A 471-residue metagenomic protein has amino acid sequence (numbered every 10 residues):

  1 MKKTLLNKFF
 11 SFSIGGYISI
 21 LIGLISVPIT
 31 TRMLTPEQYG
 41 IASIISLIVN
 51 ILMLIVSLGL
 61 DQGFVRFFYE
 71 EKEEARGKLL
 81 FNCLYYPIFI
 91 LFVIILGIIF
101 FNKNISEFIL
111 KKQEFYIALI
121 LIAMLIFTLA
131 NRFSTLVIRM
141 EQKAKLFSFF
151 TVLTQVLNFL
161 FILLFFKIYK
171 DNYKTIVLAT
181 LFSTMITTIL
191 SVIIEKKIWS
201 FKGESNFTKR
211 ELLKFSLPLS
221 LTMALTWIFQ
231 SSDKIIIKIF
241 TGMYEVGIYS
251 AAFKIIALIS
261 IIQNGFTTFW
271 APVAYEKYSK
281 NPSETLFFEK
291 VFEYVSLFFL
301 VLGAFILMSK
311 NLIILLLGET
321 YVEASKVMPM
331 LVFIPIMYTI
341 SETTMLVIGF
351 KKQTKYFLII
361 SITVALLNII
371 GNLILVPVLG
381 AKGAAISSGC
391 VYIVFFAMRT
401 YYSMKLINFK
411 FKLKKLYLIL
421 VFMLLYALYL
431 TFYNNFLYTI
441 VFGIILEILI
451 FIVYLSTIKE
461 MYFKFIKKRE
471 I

Functional and structural regions predicted by a protein language model:
M1-L5, K145, Y173-A179, I189-Q230 (+3 more regions): Interhelical loop/hinge segments that connect adjacent transmembrane helices in multipass membrane
T4-D61, I90-I99, M124, Q155 (+4 more regions): Signature of the first transmembrane helix
K8-G23, T154, I176-S191, E195 (+3 more regions): Transmembrane helical elements of multi-pass membrane transporters/channels
V56-K72, M140, I256-E293, M345-F350: Helix-loop junctions and terminal segments of transmembrane helices in multi-pass membrane transport/translocation
F67, F127-F150, W199, V332-T363 (+1 more regions): Membrane-interface junctions at transmembrane-helix termini in multi-pass inner-membrane proteins
F81-L110, L163-K167, I189, F288-Y338 (+3 more regions): Alpha-helical transmembrane segments of multi-pass membrane transport and lipid-handling proteins
L119, F149-K197, T363-L367, A381-Y402 (+1 more regions): Hydrophobic alpha-helical transmembrane segments
F409, L430-I471: Membrane-proximal transmembrane or re-entrant/amphipathic helices at the cytosolic face
